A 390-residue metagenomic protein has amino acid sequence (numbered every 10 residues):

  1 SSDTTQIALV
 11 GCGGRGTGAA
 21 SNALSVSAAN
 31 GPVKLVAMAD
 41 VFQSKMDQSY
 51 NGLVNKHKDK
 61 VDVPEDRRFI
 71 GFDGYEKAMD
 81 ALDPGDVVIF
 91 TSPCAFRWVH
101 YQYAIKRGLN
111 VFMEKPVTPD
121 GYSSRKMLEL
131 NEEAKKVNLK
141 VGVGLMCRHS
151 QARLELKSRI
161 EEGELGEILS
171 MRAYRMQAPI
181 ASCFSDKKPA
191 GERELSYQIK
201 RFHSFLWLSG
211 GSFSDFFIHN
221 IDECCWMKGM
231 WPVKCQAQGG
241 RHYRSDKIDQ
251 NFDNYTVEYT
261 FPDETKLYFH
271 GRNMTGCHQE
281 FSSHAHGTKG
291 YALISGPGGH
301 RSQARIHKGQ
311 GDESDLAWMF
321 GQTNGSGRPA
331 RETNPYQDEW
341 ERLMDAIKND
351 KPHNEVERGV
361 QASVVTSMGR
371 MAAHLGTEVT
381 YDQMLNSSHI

Functional and structural regions predicted by a protein language model:
S1-K60, C224: N-terminal Rossmann-like dinucleotide-binding module
S2, G18, S209, D215 (+4 more regions): C-terminal helical cap and adjacent loop that interface with cofactors, partners, or active-site loops
S2-Q6, G31-L35, P64-D66, D83-V88 (+5 more regions): Loop/turn elements at helix/coil->beta-strand transitions in domains of secreted/extracellular proteins
G11, R15-G16, K136-G142, C147-D249 (+5 more regions): Predominantly a Rossmann-like dinucleotide-binding segment in NAD(P)-dependent oxidoreductases
F42-M46, G74, F96: Conserved short alpha-helix immediately C-terminal to the canonical SAM/SAH-binding motif I of Rossmann-like
K56-F90: A structured beta-alpha segment of the ubiquitous adenosine-cofactor-binding alpha/beta core
C94, W98-C147, G163, G376: Beta-strand-loop-alpha-helix segment that lines the small-molecule cofactor/substrate pocket of alpha/beta enzymes
